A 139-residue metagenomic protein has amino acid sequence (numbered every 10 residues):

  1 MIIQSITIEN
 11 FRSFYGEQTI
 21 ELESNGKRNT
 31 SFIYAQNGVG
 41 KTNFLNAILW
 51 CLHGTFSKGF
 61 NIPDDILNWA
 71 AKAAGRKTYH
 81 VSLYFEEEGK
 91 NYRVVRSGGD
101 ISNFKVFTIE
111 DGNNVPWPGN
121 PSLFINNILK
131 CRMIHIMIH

Functional and structural regions predicted by a protein language model:
M1-L49: Pre-Walker A-like glycine/lysine-rich segment at the N-terminus of P-loop NTPase domains
T30-Q36, L45-V95, G99-V106, N114-I136: Conserved P-loop NTP-binding catalytic core
H139: Extended catalytic/binding region for NAD+/ADP-ribose chemistry, centered on the ART fold
